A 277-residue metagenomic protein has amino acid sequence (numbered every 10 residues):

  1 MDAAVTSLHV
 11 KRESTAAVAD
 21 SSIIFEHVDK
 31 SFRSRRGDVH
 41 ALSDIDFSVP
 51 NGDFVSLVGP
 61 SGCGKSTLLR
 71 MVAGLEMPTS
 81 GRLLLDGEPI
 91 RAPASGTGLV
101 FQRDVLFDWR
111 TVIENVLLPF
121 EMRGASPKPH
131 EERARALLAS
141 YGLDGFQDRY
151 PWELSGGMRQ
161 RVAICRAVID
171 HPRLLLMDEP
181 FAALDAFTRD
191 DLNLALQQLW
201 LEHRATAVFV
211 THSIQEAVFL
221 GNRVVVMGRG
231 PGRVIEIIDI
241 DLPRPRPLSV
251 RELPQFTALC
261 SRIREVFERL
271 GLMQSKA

Functional and structural regions predicted by a protein language model:
M1-R12, S249-A277: Non-catalytic connector elements of ABC transporters
L8-K11, V18-Q215, L220: ABC family nucleotide-binding domain
S31, P243-R244, R269: Active-site/binding-pocket entry motifs
R223: Short, glycine/charged-rich "phosphate-handling" switch motifs in NTP-dependent and phosphotransfer domains
R229-L259: Conserved beta-strand-loop-alpha-helix hinge in the C-terminal portion of ABC ATPase nucleotide-binding domains
